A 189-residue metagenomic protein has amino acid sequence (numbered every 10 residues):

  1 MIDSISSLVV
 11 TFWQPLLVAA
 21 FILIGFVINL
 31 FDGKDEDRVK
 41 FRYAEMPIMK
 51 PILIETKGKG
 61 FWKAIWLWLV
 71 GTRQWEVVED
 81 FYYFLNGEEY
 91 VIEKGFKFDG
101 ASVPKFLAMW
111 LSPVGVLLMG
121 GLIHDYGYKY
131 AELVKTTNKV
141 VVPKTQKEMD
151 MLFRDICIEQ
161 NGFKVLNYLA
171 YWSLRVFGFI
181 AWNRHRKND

Functional and structural regions predicted by a protein language model:
I2-D189: Extended terminal accessory/targeting regions
